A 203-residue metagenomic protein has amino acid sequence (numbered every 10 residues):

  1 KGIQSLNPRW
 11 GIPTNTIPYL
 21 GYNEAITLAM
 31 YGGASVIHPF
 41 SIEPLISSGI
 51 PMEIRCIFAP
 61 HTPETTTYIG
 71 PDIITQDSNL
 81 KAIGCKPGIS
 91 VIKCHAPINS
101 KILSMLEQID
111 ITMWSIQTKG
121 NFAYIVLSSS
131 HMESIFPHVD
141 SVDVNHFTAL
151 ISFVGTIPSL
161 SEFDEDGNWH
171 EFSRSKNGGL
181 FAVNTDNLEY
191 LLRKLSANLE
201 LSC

Functional and structural regions predicted by a protein language model:
K1-C203: C-terminal catalytic "cap/lid" subdomain
